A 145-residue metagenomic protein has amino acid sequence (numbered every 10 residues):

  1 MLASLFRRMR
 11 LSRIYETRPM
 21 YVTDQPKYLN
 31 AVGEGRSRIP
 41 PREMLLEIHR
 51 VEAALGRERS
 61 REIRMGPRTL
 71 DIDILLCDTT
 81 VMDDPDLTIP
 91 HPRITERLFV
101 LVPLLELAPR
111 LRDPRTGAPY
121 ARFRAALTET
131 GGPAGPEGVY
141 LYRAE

Functional and structural regions predicted by a protein language model:
M1-F6, L11-E16: N-terminal beta1-alpha1 ligand-phosphate binding loop
S12-I39: Short, charge-patterned binding micro-sites
M20-K27, R42-L45, H49-E145: Flexible, gly/pro- and Lys/Arg-enriched active-site loops
